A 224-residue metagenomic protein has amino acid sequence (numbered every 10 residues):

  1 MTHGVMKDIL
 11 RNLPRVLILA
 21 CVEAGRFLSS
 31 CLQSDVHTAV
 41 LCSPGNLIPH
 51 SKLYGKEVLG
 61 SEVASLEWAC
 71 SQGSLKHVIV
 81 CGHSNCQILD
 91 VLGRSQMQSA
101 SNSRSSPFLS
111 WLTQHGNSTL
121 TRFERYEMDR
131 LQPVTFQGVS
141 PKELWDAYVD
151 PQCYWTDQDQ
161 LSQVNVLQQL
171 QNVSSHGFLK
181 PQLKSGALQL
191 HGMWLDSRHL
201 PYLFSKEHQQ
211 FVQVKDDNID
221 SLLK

Functional and structural regions predicted by a protein language model:
M1-P14, E23-A24, S34, N46-K76 (+1 more regions): Divalent-metal-activated hydrolytic enzyme cores
L17-L19: Conserved beta-strand elements of the Class I
R26-S30: Short, surface-exposed "cap/lid" segments of acyl-processing enzymes
L32-S43: Short helix-loop-beta junction
H83-S84: Short, charge-patterned binding micro-sites
